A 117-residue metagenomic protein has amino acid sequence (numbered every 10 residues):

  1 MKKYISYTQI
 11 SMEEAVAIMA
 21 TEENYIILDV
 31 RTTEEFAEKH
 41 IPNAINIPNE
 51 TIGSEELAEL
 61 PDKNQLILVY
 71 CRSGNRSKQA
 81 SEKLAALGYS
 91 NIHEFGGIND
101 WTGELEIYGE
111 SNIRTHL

Functional and structural regions predicted by a protein language model:
M1-Y25, T33-L66, R72-L117: Rhodanese-like catalytic fold shared by cysteine-dependent sulfurtransferases and DSP/PTP-type phosphatases
L28: Active-site flanking residues adjacent to catalytic metal/cofactor-binding acidic residues
